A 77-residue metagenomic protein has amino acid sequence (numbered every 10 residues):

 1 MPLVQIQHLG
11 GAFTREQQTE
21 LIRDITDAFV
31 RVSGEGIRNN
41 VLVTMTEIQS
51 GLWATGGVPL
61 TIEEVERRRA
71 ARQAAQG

Functional and structural regions predicted by a protein language model:
P2-G77: A domain-level signal for the structural core that forms small-molecule/cofactor-binding pockets and catalytic centers
